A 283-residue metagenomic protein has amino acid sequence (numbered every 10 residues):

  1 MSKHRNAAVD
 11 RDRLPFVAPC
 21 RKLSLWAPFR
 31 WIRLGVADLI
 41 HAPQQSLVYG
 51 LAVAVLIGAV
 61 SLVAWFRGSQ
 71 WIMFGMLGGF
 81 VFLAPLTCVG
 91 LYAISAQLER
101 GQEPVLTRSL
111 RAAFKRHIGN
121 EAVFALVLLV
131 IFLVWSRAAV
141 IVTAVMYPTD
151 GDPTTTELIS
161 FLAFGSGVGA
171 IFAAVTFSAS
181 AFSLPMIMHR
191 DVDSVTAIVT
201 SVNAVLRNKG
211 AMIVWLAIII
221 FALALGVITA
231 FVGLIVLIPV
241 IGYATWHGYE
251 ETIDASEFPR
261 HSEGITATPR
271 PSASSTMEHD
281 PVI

Functional and structural regions predicted by a protein language model:
M1-I283: Hydrophobic alpha-helical membrane segments
